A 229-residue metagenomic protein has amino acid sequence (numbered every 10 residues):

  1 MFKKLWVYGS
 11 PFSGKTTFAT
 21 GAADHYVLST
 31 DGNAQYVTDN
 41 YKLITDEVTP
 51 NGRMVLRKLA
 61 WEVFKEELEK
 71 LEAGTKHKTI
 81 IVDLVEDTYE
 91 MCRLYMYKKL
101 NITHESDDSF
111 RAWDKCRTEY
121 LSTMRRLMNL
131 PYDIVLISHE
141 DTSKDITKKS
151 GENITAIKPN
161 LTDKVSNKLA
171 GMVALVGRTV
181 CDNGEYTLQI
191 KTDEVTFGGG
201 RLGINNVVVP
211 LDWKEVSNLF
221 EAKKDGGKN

Functional and structural regions predicted by a protein language model:
M1-V82, E86-M91: Conserved P-loop
A23, K76, P131-Y132, A174: Residue-level detector of structured alpha->beta connecting loops
H25-V27, I134, V176-R178: Short, well-ordered beta-strand core segments
K70, M91-L94, E140, L175 (+1 more regions): Amphipathic alpha-helical interaction surfaces
T79, L84-N167: P-loop NTPase motor core
D141-N229: Conserved GTP-binding G-domain of TRAFAC-class P-loop NTPases and closely related GTPase folds
